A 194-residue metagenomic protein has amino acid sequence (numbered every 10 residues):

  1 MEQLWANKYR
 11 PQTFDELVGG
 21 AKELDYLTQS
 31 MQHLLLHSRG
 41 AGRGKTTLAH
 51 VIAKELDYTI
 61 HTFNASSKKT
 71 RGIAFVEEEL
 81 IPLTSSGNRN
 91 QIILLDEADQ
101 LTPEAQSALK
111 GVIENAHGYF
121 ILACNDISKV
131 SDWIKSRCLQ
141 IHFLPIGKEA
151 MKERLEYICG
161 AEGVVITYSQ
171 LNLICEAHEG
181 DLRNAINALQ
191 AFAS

Functional and structural regions predicted by a protein language model:
M1-A150, I158-G160, Y168-E176, N184-Q190: P-loop/Walker A NTP-binding region and its immediately flanking N-terminal helices in P-loop NTPase folds
G163: Inter-helical turn/loop segments and adjacent helix faces that build the functional surface of alpha-helical bundle
S194: Loop-to-helix "switch" segment enriched in basic and acidic residues adjacent to catalytic/ligand pockets
